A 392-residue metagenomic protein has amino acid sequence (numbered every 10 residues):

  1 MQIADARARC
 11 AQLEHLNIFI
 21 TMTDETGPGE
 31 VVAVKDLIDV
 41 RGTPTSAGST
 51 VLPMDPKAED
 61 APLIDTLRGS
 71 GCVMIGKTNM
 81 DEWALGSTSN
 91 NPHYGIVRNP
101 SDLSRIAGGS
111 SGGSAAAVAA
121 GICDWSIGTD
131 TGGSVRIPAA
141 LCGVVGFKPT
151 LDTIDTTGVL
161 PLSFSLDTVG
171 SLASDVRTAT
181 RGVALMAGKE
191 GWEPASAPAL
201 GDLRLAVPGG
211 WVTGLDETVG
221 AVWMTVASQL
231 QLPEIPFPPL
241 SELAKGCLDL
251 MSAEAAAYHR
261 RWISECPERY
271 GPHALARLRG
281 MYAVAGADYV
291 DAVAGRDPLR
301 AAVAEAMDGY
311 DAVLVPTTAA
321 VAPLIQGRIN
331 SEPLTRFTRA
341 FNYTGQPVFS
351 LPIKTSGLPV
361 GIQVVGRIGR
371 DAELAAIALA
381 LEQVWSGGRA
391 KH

Functional and structural regions predicted by a protein language model:
M1-P56, A61, W83-G86, A322 (+1 more regions): Short, well-ordered alpha-helical
M1-T26, L185-T335, Y343, Q383-H392: Amidase signature
Q2, D65, A120-W125, T129-P208 (+2 more regions): Structural helix-boundary/capping segments
V31-A33, I75, R204-P208: Short, well-ordered beta-strand segments
V34, M74-N79, I127-T129, E234-I235 (+1 more regions): General beta-strand structural signal in soluble alpha/beta enzymes
T50-A58, G95-S110, G327: Short pre-catalytic strand/loop immediately N-terminal to key active-site residues, enriched for Gly-Thr
G71-I75, G121-W125, Y310-V313: Alpha-to-beta junction loops
L103-A115, T129, G133-S134, P138-A139: Gly/Ser-rich catalytic serine loop of serine hydrolases
